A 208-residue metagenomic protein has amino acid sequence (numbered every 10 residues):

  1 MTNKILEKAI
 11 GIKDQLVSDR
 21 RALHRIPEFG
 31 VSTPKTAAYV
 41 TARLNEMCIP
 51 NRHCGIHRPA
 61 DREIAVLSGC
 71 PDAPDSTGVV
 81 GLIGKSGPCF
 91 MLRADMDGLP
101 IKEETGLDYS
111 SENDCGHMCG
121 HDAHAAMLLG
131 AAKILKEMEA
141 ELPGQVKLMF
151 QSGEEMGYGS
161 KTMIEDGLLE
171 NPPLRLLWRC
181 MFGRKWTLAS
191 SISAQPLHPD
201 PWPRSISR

Functional and structural regions predicted by a protein language model:
T2-H117, A126-L129, K133-L142: Acidic/His- and Gly-rich active-site-bordering loop/insert found across diverse amide/peptide-bond hydrolases
A65, T77-V79, L99-K102, G106-G116 (+2 more regions): Histidine/acidic-residue-rich, glycine-tolerant segments that coordinate divalent metal ions
